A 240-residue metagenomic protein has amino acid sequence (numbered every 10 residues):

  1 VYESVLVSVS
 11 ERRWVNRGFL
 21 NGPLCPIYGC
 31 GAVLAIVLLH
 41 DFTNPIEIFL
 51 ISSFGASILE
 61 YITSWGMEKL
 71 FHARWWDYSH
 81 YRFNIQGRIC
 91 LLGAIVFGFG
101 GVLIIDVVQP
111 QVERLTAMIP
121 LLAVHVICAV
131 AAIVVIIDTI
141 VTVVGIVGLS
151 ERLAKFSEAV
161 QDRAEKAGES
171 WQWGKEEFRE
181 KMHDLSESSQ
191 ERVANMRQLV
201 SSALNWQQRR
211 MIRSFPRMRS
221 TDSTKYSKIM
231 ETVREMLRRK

Functional and structural regions predicted by a protein language model:
V1-K240: Aromatic-rich, lipid-facing transmembrane alpha helices and their immediate juxtamembrane interface loops in integral
